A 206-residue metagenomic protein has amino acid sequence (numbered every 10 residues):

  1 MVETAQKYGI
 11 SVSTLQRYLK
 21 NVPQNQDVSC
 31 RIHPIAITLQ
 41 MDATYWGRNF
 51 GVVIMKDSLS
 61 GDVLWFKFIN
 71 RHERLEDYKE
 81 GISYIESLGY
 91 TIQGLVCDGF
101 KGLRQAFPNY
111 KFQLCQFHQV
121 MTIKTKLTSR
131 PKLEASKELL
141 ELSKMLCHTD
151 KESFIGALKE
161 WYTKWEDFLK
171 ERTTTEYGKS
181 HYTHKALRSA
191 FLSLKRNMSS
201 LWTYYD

Functional and structural regions predicted by a protein language model:
V2-E3: Residues within the helices of the helix-turn-helix
K7-K101, Q105-A106, L194-N197: RNase H-like nuclease fold core
L19, G61, Y90-Q93, C97-K101 (+1 more regions): Acidic/histidine-rich catalytic cores and adjacent linkers of DNA breakage/strand-transfer/modification proteins
K20, Q24, F112, T128 (+3 more regions): Non-catalytic alpha-helical coupling and interface elements of nucleotide-dependent molecular machines and regulators
C30-R31, M41, G47, K111 (+3 more regions): Alpha-helix boundary/capping detector
E73-E76, C115, C147-F154: Intrinsic-disorder/low-complexity, polar/charged segments
G94-E141: Conserved beta-strand -> loop -> alpha-helix junction used to position metal-binding or nucleic-acid-contacting
